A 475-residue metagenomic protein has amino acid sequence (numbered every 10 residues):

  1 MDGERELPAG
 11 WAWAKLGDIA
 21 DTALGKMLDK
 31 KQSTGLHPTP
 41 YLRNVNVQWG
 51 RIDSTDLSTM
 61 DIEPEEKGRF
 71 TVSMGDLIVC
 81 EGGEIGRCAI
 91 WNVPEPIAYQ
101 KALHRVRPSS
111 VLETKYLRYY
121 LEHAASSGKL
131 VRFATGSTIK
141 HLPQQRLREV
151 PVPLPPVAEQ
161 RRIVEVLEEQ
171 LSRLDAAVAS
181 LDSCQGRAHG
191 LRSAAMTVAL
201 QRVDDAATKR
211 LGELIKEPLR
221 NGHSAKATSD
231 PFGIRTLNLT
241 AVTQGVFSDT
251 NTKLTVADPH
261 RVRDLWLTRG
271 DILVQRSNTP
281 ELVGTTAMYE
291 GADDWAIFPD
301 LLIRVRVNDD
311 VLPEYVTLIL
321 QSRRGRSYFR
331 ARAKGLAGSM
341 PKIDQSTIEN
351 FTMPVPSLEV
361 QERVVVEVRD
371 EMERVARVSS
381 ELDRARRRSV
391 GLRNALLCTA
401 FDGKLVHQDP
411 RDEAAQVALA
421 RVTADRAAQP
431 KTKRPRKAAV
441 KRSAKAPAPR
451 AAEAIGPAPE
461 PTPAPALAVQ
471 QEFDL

Functional and structural regions predicted by a protein language model:
M1-K26, E149-V164, E169-N221, N350 (+8 more regions): Non-catalytic DNA-recognition/assembly elements of restriction-modification systems
A9, E81, I97-H104, L112-K115 (+4 more regions): A short glycine-rich beta-alpha junction/loop motif
G17-Q32, V45-M74, G212-K226, T240-I272: Sequence-specific dsDNA recognition surfaces
D29-H37, R132-A134, T208-K209, S224-F232 (+2 more regions): Short coil/turn segments at secondary-structure boundaries
N46-T59, L77-Q100, K115-Y119, S127-F133 (+6 more regions): Short, ligand-facing micro-motifs at secondary-structure edges
V406-A428, T432: Amphipathic heptad-repeat alpha-helical coiled-coil/stalk segments that mediate oligomerization, filament/stalk
